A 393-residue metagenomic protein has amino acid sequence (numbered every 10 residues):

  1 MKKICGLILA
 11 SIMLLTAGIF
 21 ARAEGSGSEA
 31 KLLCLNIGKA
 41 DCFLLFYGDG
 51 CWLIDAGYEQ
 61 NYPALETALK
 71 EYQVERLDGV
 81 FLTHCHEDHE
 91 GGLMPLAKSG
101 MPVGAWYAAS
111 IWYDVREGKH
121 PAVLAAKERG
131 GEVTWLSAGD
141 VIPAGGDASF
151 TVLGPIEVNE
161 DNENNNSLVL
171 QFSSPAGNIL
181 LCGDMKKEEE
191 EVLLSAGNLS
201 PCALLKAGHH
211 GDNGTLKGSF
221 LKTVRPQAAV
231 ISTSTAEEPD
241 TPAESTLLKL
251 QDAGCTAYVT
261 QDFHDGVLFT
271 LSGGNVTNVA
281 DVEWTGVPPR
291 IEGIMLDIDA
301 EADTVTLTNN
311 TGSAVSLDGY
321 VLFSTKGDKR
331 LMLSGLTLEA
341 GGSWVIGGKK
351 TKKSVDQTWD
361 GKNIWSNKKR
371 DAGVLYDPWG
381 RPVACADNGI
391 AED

Functional and structural regions predicted by a protein language model:
M1-I8: Positively charged n-region of N-terminal signal peptides that target proteins for export
K2, G18, A23, T241-E292: C-terminal regulatory/interaction regions
I8-T16: Bacterial N-terminal signal peptides
E24-R76, K127, G131, W135-P201 (+1 more regions): Core dinuclear metal-dependent hydrolase active-site scaffold
G38-D41, C51, Y58-N61, C85-H89 (+10 more regions): Solvent-exposed loop/turn segments at secondary-structure junctions within structured extracellular/periplasmic domains
G48-W52, Q60-A108, S195-D212, R225-V230: Active-site metal-binding motif and surrounding structural segment of the metallo-beta-lactamase
G92, A105-A108, Y113, E190-G266: Cap/insert and terminal regions of metallo-dependent hydrolase folds
G286-D393: Activation on beta-sandwich/Ig-like modules and their edge loops
